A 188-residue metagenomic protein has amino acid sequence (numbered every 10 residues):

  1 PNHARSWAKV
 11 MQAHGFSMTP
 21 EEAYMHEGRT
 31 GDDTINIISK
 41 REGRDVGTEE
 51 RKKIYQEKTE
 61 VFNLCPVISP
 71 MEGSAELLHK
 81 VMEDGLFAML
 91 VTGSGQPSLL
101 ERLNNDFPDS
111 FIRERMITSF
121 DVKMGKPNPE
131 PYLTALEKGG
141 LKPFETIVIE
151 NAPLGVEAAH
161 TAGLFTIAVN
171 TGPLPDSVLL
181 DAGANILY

Functional and structural regions predicted by a protein language model:
P1-E22, E83: Active-site neighborhood of HAD-like aspartate-dependent phosphohydrolases
A13-F16, G43-E49, F107-I112, G140: Short helix-capping segments at alpha-helix termini
E27-F62, K80: A metal-dependent, Asp-based hydrolase signature
N63-L90, Q96-P97: Short, acidic loop-to-helix structural element flanking the phosphoryl-transfer center in phosphate-processing enzymes
P70, A88, V148-I149, A168: Conserved SAM-binding loop
G95-I147, P153-E157, T161, D176-L180: Substrate-recognition "cap/lid" segment bordering the active-site pocket of phosphatases
G163-F165: Structural loop-to-beta junction motif characteristic of Rossmann-like glycosyltransferase folds
I186-Y188: Short acidic-hydrophobic, aromatic-tinged amphipathic segments that line or gate anion-handling sites
